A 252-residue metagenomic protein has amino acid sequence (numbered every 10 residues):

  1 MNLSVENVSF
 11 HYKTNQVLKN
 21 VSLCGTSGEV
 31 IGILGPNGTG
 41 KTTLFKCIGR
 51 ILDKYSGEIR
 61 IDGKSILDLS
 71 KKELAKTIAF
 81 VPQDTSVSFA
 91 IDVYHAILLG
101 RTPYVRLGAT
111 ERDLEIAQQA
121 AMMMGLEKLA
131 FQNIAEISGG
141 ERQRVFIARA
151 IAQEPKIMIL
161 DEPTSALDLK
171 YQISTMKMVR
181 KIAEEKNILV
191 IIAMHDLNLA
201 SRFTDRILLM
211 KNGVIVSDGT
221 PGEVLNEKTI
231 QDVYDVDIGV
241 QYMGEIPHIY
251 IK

Functional and structural regions predicted by a protein language model:
L34-P36: The feature captures the beta-strand-to-loop junction immediately N-terminal to the Walker
G49: Helix-to-loop junction immediately C-terminal to a conserved catalytic motif
G57-S65, L74: Conserved ABC transporter NBD signature motif
L98, E111-L129, E154: Conserved ABC ATPase "signature" region
N133-I137, E141: Conserved ABC ATPase signature
M158-E162: Catalytic Walker B motif of ABC-type/P-loop ATPase nucleotide-binding domains
V233-K252: ABC ATPase nucleotide-binding domains
